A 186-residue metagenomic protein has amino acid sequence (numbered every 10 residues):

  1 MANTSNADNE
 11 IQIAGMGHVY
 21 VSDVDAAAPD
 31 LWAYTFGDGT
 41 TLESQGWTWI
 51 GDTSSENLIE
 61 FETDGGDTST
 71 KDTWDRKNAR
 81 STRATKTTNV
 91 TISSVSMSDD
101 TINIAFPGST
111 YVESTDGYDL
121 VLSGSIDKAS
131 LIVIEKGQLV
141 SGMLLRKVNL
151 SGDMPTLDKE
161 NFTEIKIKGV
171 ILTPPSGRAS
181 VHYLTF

Functional and structural regions predicted by a protein language model:
A2-I102, K147-E164: Solvent-exposed edge beta-strands and adjacent loop segments that serve as assembly or binding interfaces
S44-G46, A105, T110, I171: Broad hydrophobic/π-residue packing in well-ordered secondary structure
N89-S93, S130-I132, K166-V170: Beta-strand secondary-structure signal
M97-L120: Charged, amphipathic alpha-helical segments
S114-M154: Acidic-leaning, charged glycine-interspersed low-complexity segments
Q138-F186: Mixed-charge, glycine-accented linear interaction segment located at domain edges/termini
